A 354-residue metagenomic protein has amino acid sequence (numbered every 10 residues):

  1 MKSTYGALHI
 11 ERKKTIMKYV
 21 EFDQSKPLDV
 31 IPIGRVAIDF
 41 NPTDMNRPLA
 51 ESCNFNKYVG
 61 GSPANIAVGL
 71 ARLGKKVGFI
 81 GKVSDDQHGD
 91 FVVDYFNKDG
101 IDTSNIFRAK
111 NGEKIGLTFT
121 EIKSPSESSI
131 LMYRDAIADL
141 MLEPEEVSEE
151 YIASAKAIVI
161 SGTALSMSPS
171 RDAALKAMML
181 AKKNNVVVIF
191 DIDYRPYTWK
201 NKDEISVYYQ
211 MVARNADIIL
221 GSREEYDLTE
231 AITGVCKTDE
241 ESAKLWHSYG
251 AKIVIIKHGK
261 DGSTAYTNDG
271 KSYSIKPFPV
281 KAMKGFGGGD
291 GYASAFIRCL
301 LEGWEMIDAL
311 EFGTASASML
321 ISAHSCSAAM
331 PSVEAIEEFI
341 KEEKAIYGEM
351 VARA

Functional and structural regions predicted by a protein language model:
T4, R12-D102, L142, K281-M283 (+1 more regions): Glycine-rich phosphate/adenosyl-contacting loop at the front of the ribokinase-like
Y5, H9-V30, M179, I232-A354: Conserved phosphate-binding/catalytic region of the ribokinase-like
L70, S222, G289: Short, conserved phosphate/pyrophosphate- and ester-handling motifs at nucleotide-, phospho-/glycolipid
K76-I160, E337-A354: Conserved N-terminal subdomain of the carbohydrate kinase-like
E150-Y151, M211-V212, H247: Structural alpha-helical scaffold elements that stabilize or flank donor/cofactor-binding regions in carbohydrate
A157, T163-K244, D261-G262: Conserved beta-alpha-beta core of the PfkB/ribokinase-like small-molecule kinase fold
